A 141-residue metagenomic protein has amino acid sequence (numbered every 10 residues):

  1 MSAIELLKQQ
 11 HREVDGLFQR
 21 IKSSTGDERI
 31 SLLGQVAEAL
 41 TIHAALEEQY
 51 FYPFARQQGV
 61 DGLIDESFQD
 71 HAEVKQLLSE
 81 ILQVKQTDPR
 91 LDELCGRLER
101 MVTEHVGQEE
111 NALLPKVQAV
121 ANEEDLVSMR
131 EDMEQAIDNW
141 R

Functional and structural regions predicted by a protein language model:
M1-R141: Small-residue-biased structural context
